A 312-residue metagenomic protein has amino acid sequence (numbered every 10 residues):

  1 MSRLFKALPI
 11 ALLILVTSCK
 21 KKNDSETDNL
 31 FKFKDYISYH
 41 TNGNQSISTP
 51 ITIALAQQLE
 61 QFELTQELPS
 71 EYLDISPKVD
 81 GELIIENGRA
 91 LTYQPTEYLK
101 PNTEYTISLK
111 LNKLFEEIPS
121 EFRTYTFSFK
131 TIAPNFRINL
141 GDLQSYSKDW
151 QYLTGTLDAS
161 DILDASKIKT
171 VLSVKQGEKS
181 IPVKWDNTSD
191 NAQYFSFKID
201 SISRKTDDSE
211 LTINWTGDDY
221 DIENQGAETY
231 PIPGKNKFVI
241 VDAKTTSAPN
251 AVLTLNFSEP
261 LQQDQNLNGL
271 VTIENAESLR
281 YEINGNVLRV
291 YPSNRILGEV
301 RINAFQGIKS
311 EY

Functional and structural regions predicted by a protein language model:
M1-D28: Bacterial Sec-dependent N-terminal signal peptides
C19-Y312: Acidic, low-complexity Ser/Thr/Gly/Pro-rich repeat segments typical of extracellular/periplasmic and surface-exposed
